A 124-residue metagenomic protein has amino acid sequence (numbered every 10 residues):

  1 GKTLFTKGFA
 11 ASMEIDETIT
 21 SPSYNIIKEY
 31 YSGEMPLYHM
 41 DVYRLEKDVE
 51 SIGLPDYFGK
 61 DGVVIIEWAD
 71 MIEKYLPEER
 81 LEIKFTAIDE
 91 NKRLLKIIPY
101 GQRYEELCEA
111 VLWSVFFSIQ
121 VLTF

Functional and structural regions predicted by a protein language model:
G1-K7: Glycine-rich phosphate-binding P-loop
I15-Y30: Short beta-strand-centered segment that lines the nucleotide-binding/catalytic pocket of NTP-utilizing
P22, Y38, E50, E79-L81: Short beta-strand or tight-loop elements that sit immediately N-terminal to catalytic metal-binding acidic residues
K28, G33, Q102-E105: Phosphate/pyrophosphate-binding catalytic cores of soluble transferases and nucleic-acid-acting enzymes
Y30-D70: Conserved nucleotide-sensing/catalytic segment adjacent to the nucleotide-binding pocket in NTP-handling enzymes
F58-I119, F124: Short phosphate-coordinating micro-motif centered on Lys-Gly-acidic
